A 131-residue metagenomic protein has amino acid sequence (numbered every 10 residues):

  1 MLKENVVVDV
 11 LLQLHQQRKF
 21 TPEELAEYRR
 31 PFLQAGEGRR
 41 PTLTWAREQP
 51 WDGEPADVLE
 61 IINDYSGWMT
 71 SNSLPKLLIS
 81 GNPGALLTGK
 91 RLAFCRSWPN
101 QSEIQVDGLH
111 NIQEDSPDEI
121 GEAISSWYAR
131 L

Functional and structural regions predicted by a protein language model:
M1: A short acidic, glycine-rich active-site loop that binds or catalyzes chemistry on phosphate/adenosine moieties
V7-F20, E27-Q34, R47-G53: Helix-loop "lid/cap" segments that line or gate small-molecule binding pockets
L12, A26-R29, L43, G121 (+1 more regions): Non-transmembrane alpha-helical segments in soluble domains of secreted/periplasmic/extracellular proteins
K19, E37-S97, E103-D107: Conserved serine/cysteine hydrolase catalytic core
E23, L86, D115: Residues that form or flank phosphate/diphosphate-binding pockets in enzymes that use nucleotide phosphates
P99-L131: Catalytic active-site module of serine/aspartate enzymes centered on a nucleophile-bearing elbow/loop
